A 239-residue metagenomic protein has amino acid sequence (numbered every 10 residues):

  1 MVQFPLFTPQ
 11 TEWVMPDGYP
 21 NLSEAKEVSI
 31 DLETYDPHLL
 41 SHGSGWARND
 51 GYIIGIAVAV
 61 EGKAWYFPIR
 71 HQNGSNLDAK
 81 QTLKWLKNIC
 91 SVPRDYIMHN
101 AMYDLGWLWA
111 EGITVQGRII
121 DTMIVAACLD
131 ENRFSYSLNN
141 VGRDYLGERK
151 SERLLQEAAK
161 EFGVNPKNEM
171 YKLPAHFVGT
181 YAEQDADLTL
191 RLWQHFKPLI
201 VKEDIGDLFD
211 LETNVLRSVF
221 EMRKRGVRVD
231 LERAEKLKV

Functional and structural regions predicted by a protein language model:
M1-L40, A79-T82: N-terminal accessory regions of nucleic-acid-interacting proteins
V2-P9, G51-I54, V58-V201, L211 (+1 more regions): Active-site-proximal helix-loop-helix substrate-binding element of RNase H-like nuclease domains
K26-V28, Y52, L216: Residues at beta-strand starts and edge strands
V28-D31, M98, I119-I120, V229: Short hydrophobic beta-strand that contains or immediately precedes a catalytic carboxylate
L32, V60, P68-I69, N100 (+2 more regions): Active-site proximal loops enriched in glycine and acidic residues that flank catalytic Cys/His/Asp and coordinate
S44-R48: Short consensus segments that form the blades of beta-propeller domains, in both extracellular/periplasmic
D207-V239: Extended, well-ordered alpha-helical scaffold/bundle regions in very large, multi-domain proteins
